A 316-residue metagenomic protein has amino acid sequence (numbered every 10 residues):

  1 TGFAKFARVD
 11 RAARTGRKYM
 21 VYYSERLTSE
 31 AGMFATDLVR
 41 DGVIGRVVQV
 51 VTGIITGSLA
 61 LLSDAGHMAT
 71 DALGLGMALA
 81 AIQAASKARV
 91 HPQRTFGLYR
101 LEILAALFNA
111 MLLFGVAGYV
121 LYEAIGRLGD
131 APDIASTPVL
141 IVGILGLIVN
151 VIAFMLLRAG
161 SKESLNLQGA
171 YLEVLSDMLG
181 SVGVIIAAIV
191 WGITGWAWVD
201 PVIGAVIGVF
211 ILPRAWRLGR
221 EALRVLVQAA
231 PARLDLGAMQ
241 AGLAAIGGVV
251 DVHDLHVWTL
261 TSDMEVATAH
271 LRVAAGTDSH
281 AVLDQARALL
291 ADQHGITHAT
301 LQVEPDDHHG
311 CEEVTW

Functional and structural regions predicted by a protein language model:
G2-F3, T28-S29, T70, G115 (+1 more regions): Loop/helix-junction capping segments adjacent to catalytic residues or to phosphate/diphosphate-binding pockets
G2-V50: A contiguous active-site-proximal alpha/beta segment in oxidoreductase catalytic domains
A12-A13, T52-G53, L290, H294: A generic structural signal for well-ordered alpha-helical segments
V48-A72: N-terminal TM1-TM2 helical hairpin plus the immediately adjacent luminal interfacial "cap"
A60, G66, G74-W316: Alpha-helical transmembrane segments and adjacent TM-loop junctions that form the membrane-embedded core of multi-pass
